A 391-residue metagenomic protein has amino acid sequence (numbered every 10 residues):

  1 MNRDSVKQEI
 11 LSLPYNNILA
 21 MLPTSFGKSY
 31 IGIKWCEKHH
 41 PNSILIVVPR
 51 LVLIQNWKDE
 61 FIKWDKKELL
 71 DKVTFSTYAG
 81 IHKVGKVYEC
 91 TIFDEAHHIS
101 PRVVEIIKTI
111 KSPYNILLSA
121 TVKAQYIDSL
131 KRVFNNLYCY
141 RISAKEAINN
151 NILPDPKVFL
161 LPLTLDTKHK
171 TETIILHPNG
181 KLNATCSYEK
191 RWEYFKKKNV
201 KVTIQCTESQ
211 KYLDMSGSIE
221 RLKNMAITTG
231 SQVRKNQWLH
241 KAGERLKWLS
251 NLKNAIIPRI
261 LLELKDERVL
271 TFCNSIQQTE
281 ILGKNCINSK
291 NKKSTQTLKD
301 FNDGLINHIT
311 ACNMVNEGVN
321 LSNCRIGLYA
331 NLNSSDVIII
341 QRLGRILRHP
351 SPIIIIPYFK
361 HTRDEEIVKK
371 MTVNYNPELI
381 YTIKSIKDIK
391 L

Functional and structural regions predicted by a protein language model:
M1-M21: Conserved pre-motif I regulatory segment
Y15-W35: Walker A/P-loop
L51-V87: Inter-Walker segment of RecA-like/P-loop motor cores
Q55, D59, R268-F272, Q277-E317: Conserved helicase ATPase core of P-loop NTP-dependent helicases/translocases
Y88-I92, H308-C312, N316-N333, I338-I339 (+1 more regions): A short beta-strand element within the Helicase C-terminal
H98-V158: Post-DEXD/H (motif II) to motif III coupling segment of the RecA-like Helicase ATP-binding lobe
R141-E267: Conserved interdomain linker/interface between the two RecA-like ATPase lobes of SF2 helicase motors
R345-Y375: Conserved segment of the helicase C-terminal RecA-like domain
